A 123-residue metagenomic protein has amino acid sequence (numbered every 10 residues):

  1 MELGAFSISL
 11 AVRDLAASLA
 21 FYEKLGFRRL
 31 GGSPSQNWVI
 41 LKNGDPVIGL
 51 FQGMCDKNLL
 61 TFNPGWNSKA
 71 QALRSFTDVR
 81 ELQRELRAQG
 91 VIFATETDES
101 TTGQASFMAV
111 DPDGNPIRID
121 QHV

Functional and structural regions predicted by a protein language model:
M1-L19, H122-V123: N-terminal beta-strand motif that seeds the catalytic metal site of vicinal oxygen chelate
L3, Q36, T102-Q104: Loop/turn position at the start of each blade in beta-propeller repeats
R13-A16, M54-C55, N63-P116: Vicinal oxygen chelate
A20-K24, D113: Structural preference for long, well-ordered alpha-helical segments within the folded cores of structured domains
E23-L30, V91: Conserved acetyl-CoA-binding loop of GNAT-fold acetyltransferases
R28-A70, P116-Q121: Conserved short beta-strand elements that form part of the metal-binding/catalytic scaffold of enzyme active sites
